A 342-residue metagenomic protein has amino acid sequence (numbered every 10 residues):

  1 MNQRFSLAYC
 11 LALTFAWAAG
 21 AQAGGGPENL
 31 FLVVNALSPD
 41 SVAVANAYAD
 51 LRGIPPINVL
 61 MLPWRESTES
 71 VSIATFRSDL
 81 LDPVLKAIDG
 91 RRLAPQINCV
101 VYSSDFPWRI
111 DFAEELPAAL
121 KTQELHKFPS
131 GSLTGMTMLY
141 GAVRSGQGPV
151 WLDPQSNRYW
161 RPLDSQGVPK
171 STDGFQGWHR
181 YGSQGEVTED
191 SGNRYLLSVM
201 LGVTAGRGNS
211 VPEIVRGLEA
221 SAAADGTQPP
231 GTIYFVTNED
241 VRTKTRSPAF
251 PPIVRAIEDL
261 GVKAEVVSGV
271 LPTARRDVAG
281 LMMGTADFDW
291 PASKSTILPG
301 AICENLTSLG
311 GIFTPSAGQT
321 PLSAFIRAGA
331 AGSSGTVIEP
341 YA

Functional and structural regions predicted by a protein language model:
M1-Q3: N-terminal secretory signal peptides that target proteins for export/translocation
F5-S6, G141: Generic early N-terminus positional signal peaking at residue ~5-7
S6-A18: Bacterial N-terminal signal peptides
A23-A342: Cysteine-dependent hydrolase recognition
